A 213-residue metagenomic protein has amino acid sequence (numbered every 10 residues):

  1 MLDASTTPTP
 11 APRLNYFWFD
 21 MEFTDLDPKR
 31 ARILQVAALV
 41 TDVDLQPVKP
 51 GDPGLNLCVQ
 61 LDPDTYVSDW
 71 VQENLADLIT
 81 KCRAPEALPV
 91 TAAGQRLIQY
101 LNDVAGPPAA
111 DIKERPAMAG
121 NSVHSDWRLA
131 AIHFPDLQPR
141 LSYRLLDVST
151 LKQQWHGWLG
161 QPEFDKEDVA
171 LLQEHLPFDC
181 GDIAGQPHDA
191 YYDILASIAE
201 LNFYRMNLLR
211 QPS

Functional and structural regions predicted by a protein language model:
L2-F19, T24-G120: Conserved non-catalytic scaffold segment of RNase H-like nuclease domains
W18, Y100, Y143, F203-N207: Tryptophan-centric aromatic hotspots in well-structured domains and transmembrane helices
M21-F23, V43, V148, A190 (+1 more regions): Generic detector of well-ordered alpha-helical packing
P28-R30, P50, L129, W155 (+1 more regions): Short, function-defining helix-loop hinge/capping sites that tune catalysis or transport
P89, A93-L97, D126-L129, H133 (+2 more regions): Amphipathic alpha-helical interface surfaces
A105-P108, S125-L145: Substrate-recognition/cap helix-loop segment adjacent to the acidic, metal-dependent catalytic center of Asp-based
A117-V123, R128-H133, F164-S213: Acidic, Mg2+-coordinating catalytic module of metal-dependent nucleases/exonucleases that use a two-metal-ion mechanism
S142-Q161: Short, flexible loop segments at boundaries between secondary-structure elements
